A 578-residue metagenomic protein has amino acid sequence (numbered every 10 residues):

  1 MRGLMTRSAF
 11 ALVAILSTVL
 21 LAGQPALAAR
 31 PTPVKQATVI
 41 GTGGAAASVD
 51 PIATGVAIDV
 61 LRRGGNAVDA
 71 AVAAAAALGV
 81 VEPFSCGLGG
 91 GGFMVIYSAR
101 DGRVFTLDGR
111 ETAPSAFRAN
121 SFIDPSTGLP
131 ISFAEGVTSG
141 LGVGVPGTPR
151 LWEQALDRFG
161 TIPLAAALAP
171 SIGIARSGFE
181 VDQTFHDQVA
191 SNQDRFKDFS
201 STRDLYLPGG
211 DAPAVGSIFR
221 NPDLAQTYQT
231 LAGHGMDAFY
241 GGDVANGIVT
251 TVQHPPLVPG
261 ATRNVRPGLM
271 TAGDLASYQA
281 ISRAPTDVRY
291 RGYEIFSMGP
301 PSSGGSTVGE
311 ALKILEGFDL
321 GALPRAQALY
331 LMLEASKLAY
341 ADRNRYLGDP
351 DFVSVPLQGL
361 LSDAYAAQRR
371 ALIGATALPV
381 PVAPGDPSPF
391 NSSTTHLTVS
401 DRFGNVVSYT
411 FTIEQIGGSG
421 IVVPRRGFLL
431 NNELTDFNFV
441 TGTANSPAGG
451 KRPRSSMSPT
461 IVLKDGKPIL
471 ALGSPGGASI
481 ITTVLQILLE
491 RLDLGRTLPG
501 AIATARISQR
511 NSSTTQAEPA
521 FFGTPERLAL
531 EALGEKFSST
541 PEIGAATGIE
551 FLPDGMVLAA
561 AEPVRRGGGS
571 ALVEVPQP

Functional and structural regions predicted by a protein language model:
A9-A22: Bacterial N-terminal signal peptides
A29-G55, A67-H234, F239-G241, N246-G299 (+3 more regions): Noncatalytic scaffold domains of N-terminal-nucleophile
V60-L61, R150-R158, H234-G241, N246 (+2 more regions): Alpha-helical support elements that line or immediately flank enzyme active sites and cofactor-binding pockets
V80-T106, P125, V258-T262, R266-T271 (+3 more regions): Active-site rim segments in enzyme catalytic domains, especially the processed small/beta chain of N-terminal
C86, G91-S98, T395-V399, P459-I461 (+2 more regions): Short beta-strand scaffold segments in enzyme catalytic cores
G268, F318-I413, R425-R426, E433: Internal maturation/activation junctions in enzymes
I281-S282, N391-T394, I416, S455-M457: Short, small/polar residue-rich loop motifs at catalytic or cofactor-binding pockets
F403, K451, V484, D493-P541: Extended C-terminal subregions enriched in glycine
